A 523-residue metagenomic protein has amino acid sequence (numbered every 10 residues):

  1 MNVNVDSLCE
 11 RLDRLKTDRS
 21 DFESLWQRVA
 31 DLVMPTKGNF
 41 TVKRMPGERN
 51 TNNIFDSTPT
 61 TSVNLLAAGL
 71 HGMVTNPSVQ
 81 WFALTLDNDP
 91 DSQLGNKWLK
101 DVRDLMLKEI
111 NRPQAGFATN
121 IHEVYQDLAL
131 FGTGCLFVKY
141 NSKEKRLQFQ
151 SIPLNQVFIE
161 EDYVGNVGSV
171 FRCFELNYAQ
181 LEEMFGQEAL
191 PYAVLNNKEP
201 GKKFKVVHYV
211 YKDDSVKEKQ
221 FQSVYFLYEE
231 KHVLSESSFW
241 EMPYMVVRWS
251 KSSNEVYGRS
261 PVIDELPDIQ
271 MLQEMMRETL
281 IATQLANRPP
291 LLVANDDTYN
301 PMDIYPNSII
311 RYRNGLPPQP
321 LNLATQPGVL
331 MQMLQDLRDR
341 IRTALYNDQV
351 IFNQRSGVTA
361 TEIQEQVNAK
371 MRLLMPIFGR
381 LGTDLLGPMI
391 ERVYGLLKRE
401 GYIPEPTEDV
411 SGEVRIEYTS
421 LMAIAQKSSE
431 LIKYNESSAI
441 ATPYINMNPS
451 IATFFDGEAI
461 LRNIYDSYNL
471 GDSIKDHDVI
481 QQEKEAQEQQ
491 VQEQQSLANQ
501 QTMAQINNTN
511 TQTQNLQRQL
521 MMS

Functional and structural regions predicted by a protein language model:
M1-Q27, L291-S523: C-terminal anchoring/interaction modules
M1-V194: Extended, helix-rich architectural segments
D13, K139-I304: Structured, contiguous alpha/beta core segments that scaffold functional sites
W26, L66-M73, T119-L128, V206 (+5 more regions): Generic hydrophobic, helix-prone segments enriched in Leu/Val/Ile
I54-N64, N76-F82, S92-L94, S223-K231 (+2 more regions): Short, mixed-charge, low-aromatic patches
N64-T75, T133, L266-M275, I281-A282 (+2 more regions): Short, hydrophobic/amphipathic alpha-helical patches that form generic packing surfaces within helical domains
D91, N96-Y140, Y257-L291, N322-S356 (+1 more regions): Long, contiguous amphipathic alpha-helices that act as assembly "spine/axial" helices in icosahedral shell and virion
E123-F131, L195-K205, D214-K219, K370-R380 (+1 more regions): Short, surface-exposed loop and linker segments with low hydrophobicity and enrichment for Pro/Ser/Thr
